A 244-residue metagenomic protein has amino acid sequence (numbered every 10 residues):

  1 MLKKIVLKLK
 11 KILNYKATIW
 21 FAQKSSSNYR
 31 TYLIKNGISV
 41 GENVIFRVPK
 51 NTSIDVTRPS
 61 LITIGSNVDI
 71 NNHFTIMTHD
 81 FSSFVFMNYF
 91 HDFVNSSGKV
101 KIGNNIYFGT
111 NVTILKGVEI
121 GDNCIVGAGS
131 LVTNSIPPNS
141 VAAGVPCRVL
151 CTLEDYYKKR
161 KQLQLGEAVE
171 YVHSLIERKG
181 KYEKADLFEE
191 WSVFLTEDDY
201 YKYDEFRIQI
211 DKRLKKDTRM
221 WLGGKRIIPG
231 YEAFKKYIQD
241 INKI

Functional and structural regions predicted by a protein language model:
M1-R30, I34-G37, C147-I244: Terminal amphipathic alpha-helical/low-complexity segments used for targeting or macromolecular assembly
I38, I45-E119, V145-P146, T152-E154 (+1 more regions): Flexible, glycine/small-residue-enriched loop-and-beta-strand segment within the central core of proteins
N72, A128, P138: Residues that flank catalytic or metal-binding motifs in active/ligand-binding sites
N104, D122-N123, P138: Short acidic capping loops at alpha-helix termini that bridge into adjacent secondary structure
T110-V126, S130-N134: Beta-rich strand-turn-strand
I125, V141-A142: Short-chain dehydrogenase/reductase
P137-P138, E154: Short amphipathic alpha-helical segments
P138-S140, R148: Glycine-centered loop/turn positions within well-structured domains that cap or flank conserved ligand/cofactor-binding
